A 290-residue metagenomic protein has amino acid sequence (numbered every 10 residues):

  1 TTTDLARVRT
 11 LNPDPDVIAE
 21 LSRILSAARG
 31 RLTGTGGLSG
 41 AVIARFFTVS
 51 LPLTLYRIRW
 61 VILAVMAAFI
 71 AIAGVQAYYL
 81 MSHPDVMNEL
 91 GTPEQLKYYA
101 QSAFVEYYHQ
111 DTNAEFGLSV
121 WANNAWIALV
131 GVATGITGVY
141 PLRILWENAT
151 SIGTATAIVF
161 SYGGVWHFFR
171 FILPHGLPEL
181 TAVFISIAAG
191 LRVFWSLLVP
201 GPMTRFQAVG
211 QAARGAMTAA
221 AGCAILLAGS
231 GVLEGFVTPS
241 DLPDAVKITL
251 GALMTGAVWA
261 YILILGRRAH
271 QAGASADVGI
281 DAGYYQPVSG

Functional and structural regions predicted by a protein language model:
T1-A44: Soluble N-terminal domains of membrane-associated systems
G37, V42-I58, Y107, D111 (+2 more regions): Cytosolic juxtamembrane amphipathic/interface segments immediately preceding and feeding into a transmembrane helix
L53-A71: Alpha-helical transmembrane segments and their helix-start/interface "positive-inside/aromatic belt" motifs in integral
Y78-S102: Interfacial/capping segments of alpha-helical transmembrane domains
T112-Y140: Individual transmembrane alpha-helix segments
T156-D244, I248-L253: Hydrophobic alpha-helical transmembrane segments and adjacent short intramembrane/lumenal linkers of inner/organellar
I262-A276: Membrane-interface capping segments at transmembrane-helix boundaries
A272-G290: Short, highly charged, low-complexity non-transmembrane loops/tails of multi-pass membrane proteins
